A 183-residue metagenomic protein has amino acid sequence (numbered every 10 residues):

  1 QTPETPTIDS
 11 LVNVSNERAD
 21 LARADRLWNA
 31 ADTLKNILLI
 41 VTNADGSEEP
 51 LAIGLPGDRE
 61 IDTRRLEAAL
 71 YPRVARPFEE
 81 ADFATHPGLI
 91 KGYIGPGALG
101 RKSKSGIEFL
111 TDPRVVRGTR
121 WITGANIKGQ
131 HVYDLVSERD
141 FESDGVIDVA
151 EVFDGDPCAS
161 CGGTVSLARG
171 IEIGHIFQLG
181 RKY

Functional and structural regions predicted by a protein language model:
Q1-Y183: Extended, low-hydrophobicity, polar/charged segments
